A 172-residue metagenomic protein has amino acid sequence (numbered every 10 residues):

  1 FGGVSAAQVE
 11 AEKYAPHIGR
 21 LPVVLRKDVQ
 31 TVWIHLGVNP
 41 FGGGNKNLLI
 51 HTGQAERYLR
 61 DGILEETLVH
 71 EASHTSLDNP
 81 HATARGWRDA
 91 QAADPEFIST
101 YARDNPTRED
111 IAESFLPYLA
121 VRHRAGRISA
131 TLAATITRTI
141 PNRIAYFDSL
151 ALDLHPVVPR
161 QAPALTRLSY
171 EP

Functional and structural regions predicted by a protein language model:
F1-N47: Auxiliary, metal-adjacent structural segments of Zn-dependent hydrolase domains
F1-V9, G53-L59, F97-N105, A130-A134: Second-shell loop/turn segments in exported
V23, S73-H81, P117-R124, L152: Sec-exported extracytoplasmic/periplasmic mature domains
T31-I34, L49-I50, L77, D110-Y118: Structural recognition of the beta-strand scaffold that forms the well-ordered cores of secreted hydrolase catalytic
G37-V38, G42-N45, T75-A90: A structural motif
I50-L68: Short pre-active-site segment immediately N-terminal to the catalytic Zn-binding motif
G62-H81, A112: Active-site recognition of the HExxH zinc-binding catalytic motif
D89-P172: Metalloprotease/metallohydrolase-associated module, dominated by Zn2+-dependent proteases
